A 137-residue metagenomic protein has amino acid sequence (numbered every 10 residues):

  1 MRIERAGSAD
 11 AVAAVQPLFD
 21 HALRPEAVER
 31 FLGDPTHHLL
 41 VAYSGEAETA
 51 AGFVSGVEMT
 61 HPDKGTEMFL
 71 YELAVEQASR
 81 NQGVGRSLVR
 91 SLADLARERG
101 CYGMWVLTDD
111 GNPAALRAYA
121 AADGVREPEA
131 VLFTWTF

Functional and structural regions predicted by a protein language model:
M1-G65, Y71, R90, E127 (+1 more regions): Acetyl-CoA-dependent GNAT
L70-L73, M104-T108: Conserved hydrophobic beta-strand within the GNAT/NAT acetyltransferase core sheet that lines the active-site cleft
E76: Conserved ATP-binding/Mg2+-coordinating segment of the Bergerat-fold
S79, G83-S91: Conserved acetyl-CoA pyrophosphate-binding loop and the N-cap/start of the following alpha-helix in GNAT-like
Q82, E98-Y102: Short coil/turn segments at alpha/beta junctions that flank glycine-rich nucleotide-binding fingerprints
R86, E98, D110-E129, W135: Conserved active-site alpha-helix within GNAT-family acetyltransferase domains
